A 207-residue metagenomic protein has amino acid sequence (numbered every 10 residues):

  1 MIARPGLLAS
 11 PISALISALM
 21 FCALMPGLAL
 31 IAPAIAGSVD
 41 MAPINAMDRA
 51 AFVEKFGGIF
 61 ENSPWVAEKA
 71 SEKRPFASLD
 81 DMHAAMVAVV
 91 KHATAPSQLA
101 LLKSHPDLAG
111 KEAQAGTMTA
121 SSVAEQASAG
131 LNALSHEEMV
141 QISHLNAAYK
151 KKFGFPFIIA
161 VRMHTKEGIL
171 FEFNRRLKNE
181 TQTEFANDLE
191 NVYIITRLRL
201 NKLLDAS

Functional and structural regions predicted by a protein language model:
M1-S13: N-terminal secretory signal peptides that target proteins for export/translocation
S13-L30: Bacterial N-terminal signal peptides
I31-S38: Boundary at the C-terminal end of the N-terminal hydrophobic targeting segment
M41-R49, G58, W65-L145, I195-S207: Aromatic-anchored, charged helix-turn/loop surface patch used as a conserved interaction hotspot
L134-A206: C-terminal non-catalytic interaction appendages of large macromolecular assemblies
